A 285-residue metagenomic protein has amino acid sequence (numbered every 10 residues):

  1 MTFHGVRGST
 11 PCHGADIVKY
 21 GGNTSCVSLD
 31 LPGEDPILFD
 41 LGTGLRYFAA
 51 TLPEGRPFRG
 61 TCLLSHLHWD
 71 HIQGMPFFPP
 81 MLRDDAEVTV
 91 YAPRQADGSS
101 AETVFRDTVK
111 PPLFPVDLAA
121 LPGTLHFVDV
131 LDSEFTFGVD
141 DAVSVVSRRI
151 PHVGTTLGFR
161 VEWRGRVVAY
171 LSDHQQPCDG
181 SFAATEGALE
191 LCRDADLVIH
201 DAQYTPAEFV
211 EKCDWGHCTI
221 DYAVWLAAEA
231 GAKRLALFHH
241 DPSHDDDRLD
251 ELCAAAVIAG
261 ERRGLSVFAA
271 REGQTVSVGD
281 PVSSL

Functional and structural regions predicted by a protein language model:
M1-A169, L189, L249-S283: Binuclear metal-dependent hydrolase catalytic cores
G14-V18, V146-R149, H174-G180, K212-D214: Short, flexible loop segments at the rims of nucleotide/cofactor-binding pockets, characterized by
F39, S65, Y170-S172, H200-A202 (+1 more regions): Active-site flanking residues adjacent to catalytic metal/cofactor-binding acidic residues
V167, P177-R271: Cap/insert and terminal regions of metallo-dependent hydrolase folds
V198, V282-L285: Polar low-complexity intrinsically disordered regions
